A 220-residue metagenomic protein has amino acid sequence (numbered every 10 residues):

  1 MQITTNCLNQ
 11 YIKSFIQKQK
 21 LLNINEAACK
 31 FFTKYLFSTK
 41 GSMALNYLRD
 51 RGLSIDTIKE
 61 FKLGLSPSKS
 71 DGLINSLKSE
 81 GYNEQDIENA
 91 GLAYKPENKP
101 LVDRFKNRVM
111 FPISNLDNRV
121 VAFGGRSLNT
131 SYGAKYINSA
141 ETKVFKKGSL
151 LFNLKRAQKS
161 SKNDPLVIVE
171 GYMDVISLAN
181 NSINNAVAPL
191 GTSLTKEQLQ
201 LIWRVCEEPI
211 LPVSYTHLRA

Functional and structural regions predicted by a protein language model:
M1, K13-K20, I24-A28, K69-P209: Phosphate-handling DNA/RNA-contact segment within nucleic-acid enzymes
T4-T5, P212: Acidic, proline/serine/threonine- and glycine-rich low-complexity intrinsically disordered segments
N6-Y11: Active-site-adjacent loops and short helices of periplasmic peptidoglycan-processing enzymes
K13, T33-F37, F61-S66, Y215: Conserved short loop/turn motifs at secondary-structure junctions
I16-K18, N23-K59: Non-catalytic interaction/clamp surfaces of large macromolecular machines
R51-G64, S182-T192: Short, well-structured beta-strand/strand-turn elements
G191, S214-Y215: Structured loop/turn residues at secondary-structure junctions
T216-A220: Conserved small/polar residues in nucleotide/adenosyl-binding loops
